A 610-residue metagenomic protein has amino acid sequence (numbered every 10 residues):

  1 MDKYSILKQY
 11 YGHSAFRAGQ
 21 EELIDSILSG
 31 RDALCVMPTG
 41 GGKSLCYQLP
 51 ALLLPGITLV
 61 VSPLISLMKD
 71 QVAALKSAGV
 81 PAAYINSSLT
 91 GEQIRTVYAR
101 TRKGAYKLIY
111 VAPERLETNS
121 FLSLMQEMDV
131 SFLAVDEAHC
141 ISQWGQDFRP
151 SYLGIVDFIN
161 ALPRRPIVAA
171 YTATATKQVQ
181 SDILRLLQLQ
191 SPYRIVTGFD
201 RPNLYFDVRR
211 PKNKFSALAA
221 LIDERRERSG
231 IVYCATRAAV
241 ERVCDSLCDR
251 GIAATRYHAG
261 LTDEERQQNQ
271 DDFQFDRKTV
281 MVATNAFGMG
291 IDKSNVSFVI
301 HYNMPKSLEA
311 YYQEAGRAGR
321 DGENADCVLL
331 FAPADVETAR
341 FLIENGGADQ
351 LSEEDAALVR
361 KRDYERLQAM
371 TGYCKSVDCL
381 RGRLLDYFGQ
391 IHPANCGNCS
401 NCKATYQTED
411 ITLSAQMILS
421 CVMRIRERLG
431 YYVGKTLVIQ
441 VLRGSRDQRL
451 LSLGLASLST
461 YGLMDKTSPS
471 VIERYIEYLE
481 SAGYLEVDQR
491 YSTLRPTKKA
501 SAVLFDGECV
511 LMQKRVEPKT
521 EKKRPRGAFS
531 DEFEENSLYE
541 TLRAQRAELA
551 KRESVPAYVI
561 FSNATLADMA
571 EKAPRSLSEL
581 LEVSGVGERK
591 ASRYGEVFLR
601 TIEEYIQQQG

Functional and structural regions predicted by a protein language model:
M1-K3, E337-T338, L351-E353, R362-Y364 (+2 more regions): Accessory DNA-binding and partner-docking regions appended to nucleic-acid-acting proteins, especially the terminal
M1-Y10, S14-A18, E22-S44, L52-L54 (+5 more regions): Helicase motor core with emphasis on the C-terminal RecA-like subdomain
I27, I222, F273, C374 (+2 more regions): Short helix-to-turn junction characteristic of helix-turn-helix DNA-binding domains, especially the helix
I85, Y257, M370, F388 (+2 more regions): Long, contiguous hydrophobic alpha-helical segments, chiefly transmembrane helices and signal peptides
R164, R226, V377, Y431 (+1 more regions): Flexible coil/turn residues that form the inter-helical turn or adjacent wing/linker of helix-turn-helix
L358-F388: Short, charged low-complexity linear segments at domain edges
